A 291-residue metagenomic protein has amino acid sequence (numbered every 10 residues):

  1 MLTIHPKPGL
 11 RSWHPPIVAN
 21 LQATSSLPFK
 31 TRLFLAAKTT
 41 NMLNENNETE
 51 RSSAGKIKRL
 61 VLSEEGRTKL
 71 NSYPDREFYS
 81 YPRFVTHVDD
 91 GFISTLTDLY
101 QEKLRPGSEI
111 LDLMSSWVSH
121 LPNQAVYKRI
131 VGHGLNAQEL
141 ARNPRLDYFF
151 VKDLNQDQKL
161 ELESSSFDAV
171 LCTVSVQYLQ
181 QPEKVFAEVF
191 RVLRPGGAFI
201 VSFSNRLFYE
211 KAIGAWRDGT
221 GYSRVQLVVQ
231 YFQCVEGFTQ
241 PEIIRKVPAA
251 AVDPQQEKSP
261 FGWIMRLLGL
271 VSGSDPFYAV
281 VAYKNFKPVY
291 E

Functional and structural regions predicted by a protein language model:
M1-P28: N-terminal chloroplast transit peptides
T40-P106: Class I SAM-dependent methyltransferase Rossmann-like catalytic core, especially the SAM/SAH-binding loop
H87-E161: Class I SAM-dependent methyltransferase SAM/SAH-binding core
T95, G219-A251, Y278: Short alpha-helix
D168-E183: A short SAM/SAH-binding and catalytic strip from SAM-dependent methyltransferases
E183-A198: A short glycine-rich, Lys/Arg-flanked "PGG" loop and its adjoining helix->strand segment in the class I
A198-Q230: Conserved class I S-adenosyl-L-methionine
E236-G237, V252-E291: Core SAM-dependent methyltransferase catalytic element
